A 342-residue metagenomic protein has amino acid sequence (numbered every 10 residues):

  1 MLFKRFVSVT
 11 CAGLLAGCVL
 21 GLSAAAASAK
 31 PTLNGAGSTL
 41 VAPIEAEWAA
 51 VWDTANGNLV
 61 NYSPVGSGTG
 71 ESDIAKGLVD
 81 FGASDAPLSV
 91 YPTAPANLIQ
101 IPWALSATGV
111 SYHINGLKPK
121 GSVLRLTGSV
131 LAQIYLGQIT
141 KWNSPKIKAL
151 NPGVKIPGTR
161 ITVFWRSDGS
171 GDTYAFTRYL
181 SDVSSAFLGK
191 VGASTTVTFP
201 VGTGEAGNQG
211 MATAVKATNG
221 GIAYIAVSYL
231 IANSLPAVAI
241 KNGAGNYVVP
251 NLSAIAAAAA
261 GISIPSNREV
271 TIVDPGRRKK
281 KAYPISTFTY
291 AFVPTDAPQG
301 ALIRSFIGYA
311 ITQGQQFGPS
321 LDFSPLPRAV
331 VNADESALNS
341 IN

Functional and structural regions predicted by a protein language model:
M1-L14: Bacterial N-terminal signal peptides that target proteins for export
S8-T10, L20, A42: N-terminal non-cleavable signal-anchor helices
A16-A27: C-terminal segment of classical bacterial N-terminal signal peptides
S28-N342: Flexible loop/hinge segments at secondary-structure junctions
